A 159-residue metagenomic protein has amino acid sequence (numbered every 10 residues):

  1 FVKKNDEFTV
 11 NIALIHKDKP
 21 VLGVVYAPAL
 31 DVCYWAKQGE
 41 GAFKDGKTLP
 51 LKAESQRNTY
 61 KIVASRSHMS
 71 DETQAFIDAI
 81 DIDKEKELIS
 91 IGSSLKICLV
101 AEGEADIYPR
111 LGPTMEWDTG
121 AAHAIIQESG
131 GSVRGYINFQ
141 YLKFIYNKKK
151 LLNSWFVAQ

Functional and structural regions predicted by a protein language model:
F1, E72, D118: Glycine/Thr-rich phosphate-binding loops of Rossmann-like dinucleotide-binding domains
F1-T9: Glycine/serine-rich anion-binding loops at beta->alpha junctions that coordinate negatively charged ligand groups
F1-V2, G23-V25, I137: Short, solvent-exposed secondary-structure boundary motifs
E7, G39, E102: ATP/adenylate-binding site constellation spanning eukaryotic-like Ser/Thr protein kinases, ABC-transporter
N11-C98, N147-Q159: Acidic beta-strand-loop-alpha-helix segment within the catalytic core of divalent metal-dependent phosphate-processing
A75-I82, K96-Q159: Oxyanion/phosphate-interacting regions
